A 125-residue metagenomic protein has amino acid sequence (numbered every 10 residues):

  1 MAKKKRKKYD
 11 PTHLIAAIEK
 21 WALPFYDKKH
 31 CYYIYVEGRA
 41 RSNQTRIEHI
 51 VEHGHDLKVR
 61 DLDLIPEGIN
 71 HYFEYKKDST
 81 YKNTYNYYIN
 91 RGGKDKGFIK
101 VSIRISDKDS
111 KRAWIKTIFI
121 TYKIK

Functional and structural regions predicted by a protein language model:
M1-K125: Ribonuclease/tRNase effector modules and their secretory precursors
